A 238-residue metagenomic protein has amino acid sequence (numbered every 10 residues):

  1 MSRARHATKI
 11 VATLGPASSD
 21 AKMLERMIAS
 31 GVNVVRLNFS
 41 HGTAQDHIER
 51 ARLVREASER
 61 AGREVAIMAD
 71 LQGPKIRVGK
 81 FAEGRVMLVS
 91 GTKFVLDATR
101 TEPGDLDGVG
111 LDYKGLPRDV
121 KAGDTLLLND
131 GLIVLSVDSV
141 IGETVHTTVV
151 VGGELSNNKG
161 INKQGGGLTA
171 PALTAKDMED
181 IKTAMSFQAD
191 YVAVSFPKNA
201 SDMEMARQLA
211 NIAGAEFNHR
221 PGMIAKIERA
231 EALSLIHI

Functional and structural regions predicted by a protein language model:
S2-V34, H47-A61, I67, K80: Charge-biased, low-complexity intrinsically disordered regions
R5-A12, E64-I67, K163-L168, N211-E228: Short beta-strand/loop segments at the ligand-binding rim of alpha/beta enzyme cores
T13, N38, D70, G123 (+1 more regions): Conserved, mostly hydrophobic/aromatic
G15-A17, S40, Q72-P74, V150-G152 (+2 more regions): Active-site beta-loop-alpha junctions enriched in small/polar residues
D20-A21, G42-A57, F196-A213: Active-site-adjacent beta->alpha loops and helix N-cap segments on the catalytic face of soluble alpha/beta enzymes
F39-H41, A170-A172, Y191-K198, I224-E228: Catalytic beta/alpha-barrel core
G73, V78-I181: Beta-strand/loop-dominated core regions that host nucleotide or nucleotide-derived cofactor-binding catalytic loops
I236-I238: Conserved small/polar residues in nucleotide/adenosyl-binding loops
